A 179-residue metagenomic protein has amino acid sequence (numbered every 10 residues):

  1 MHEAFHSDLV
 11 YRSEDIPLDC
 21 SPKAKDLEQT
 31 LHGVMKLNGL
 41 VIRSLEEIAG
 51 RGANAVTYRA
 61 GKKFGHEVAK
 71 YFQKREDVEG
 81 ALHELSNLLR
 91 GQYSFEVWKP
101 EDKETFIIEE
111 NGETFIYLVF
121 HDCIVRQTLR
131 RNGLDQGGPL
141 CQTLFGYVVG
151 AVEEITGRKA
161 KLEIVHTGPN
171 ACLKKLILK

Functional and structural regions predicted by a protein language model:
M1-L140, K159-L173, I177-K179: N-terminal accessory segment detector
